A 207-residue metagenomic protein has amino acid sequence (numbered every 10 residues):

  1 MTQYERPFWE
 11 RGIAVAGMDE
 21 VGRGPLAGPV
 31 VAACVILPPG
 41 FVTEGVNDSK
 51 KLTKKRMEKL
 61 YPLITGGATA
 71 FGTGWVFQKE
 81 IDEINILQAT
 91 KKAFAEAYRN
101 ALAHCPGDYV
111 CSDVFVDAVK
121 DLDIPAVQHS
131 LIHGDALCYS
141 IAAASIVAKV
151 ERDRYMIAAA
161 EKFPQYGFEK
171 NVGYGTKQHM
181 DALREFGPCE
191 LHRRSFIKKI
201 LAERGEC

Functional and structural regions predicted by a protein language model:
M1-C207: RNase H-like, Mg2+-dependent phosphodiesterase core, and more generally RNA phosphate-backbone-engaging helix-loop
